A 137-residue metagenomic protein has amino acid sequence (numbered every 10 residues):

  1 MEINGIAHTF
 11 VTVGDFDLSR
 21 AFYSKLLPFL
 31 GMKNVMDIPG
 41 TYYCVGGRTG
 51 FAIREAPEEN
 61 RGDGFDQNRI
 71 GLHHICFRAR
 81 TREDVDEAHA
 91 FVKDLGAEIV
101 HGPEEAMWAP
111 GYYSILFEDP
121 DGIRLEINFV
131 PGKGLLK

Functional and structural regions predicted by a protein language model:
M1-R20, I75, P131-K137: N-terminal beta-strand motif that seeds the catalytic metal site of vicinal oxygen chelate
A7, L26, L30, T49 (+7 more regions): Long, contiguous binding/interaction regions
F10-P57: Core segments of cupin and vicinal oxygen chelate
V13-L18, C76-D121: Vicinal oxygen chelate
I38-G40, H73, Y113: Residue-level marker for the onset of beta-strands and adjacent loop->beta junctions in well-ordered domains
Y43-V45, G64-F65, L116: Short glycine-biased active-site loop of nucleotidyltransferases that positions the nucleotide triphosphate and helps
G62-R78: Helix-adjacent hinge/juxtasegments
